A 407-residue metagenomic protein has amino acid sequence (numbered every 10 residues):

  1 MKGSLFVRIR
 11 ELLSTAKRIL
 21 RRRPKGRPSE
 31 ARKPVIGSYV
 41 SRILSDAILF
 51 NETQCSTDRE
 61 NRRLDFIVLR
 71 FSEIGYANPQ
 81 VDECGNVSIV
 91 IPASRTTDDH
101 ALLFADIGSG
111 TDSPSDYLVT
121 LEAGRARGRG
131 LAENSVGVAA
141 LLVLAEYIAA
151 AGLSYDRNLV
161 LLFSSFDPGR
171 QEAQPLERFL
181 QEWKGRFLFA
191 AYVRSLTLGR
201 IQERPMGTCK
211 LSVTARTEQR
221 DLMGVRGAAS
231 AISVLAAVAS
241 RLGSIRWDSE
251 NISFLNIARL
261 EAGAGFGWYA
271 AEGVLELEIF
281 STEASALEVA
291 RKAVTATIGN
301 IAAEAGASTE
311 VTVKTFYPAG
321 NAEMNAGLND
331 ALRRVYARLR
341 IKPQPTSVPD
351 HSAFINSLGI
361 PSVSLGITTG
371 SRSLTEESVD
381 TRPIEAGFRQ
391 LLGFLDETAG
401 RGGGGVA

Functional and structural regions predicted by a protein language model:
T15-N61, T315, G370-L374: N-terminal capping segment at the start of a domain
V68, S72, N78-Q80, V90-I91 (+2 more regions): Active-site metal-coordination/substrate-binding segment of hydrolases, especially metallo-dependent peptidases
A123-A126, P168, L180-P318: Midchain, well-structured core segments that form catalytic/ion-binding scaffolds
G124-E133, R340-T346, L374-E376, T381: Short pre-catalytic strand/loop immediately N-terminal to key active-site residues, enriched for Gly-Thr
R125, G130-T208, I257, F266-G267 (+2 more regions): Acidic/histidine-rich catalytic neighborhood of metal-dependent amide-processing enzymes
L198-R200, I257-G265, T346-V363: Short glycine-rich, acidic/polar surface loops and turns
S233-A237, R241-I245, A286, K292-T297 (+4 more regions): His/Asp/Glu-rich mid-to-C-terminal helical/loop segments that flank catalytic regions of hydrolases
A319-R334: Short, low-order "capping/linker" segments at domain edges
